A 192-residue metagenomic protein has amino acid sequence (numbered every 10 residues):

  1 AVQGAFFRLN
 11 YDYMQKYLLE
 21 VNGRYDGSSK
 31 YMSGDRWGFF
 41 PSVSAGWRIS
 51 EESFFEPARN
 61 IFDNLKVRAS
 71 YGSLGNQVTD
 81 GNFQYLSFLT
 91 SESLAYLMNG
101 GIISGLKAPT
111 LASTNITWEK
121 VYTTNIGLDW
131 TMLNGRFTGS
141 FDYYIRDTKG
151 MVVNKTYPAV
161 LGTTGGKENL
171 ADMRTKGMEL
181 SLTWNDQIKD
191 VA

Functional and structural regions predicted by a protein language model:
A1-A192: Extracellular/periplasmic, surface-exposed regions of secreted and cell-surface proteins
